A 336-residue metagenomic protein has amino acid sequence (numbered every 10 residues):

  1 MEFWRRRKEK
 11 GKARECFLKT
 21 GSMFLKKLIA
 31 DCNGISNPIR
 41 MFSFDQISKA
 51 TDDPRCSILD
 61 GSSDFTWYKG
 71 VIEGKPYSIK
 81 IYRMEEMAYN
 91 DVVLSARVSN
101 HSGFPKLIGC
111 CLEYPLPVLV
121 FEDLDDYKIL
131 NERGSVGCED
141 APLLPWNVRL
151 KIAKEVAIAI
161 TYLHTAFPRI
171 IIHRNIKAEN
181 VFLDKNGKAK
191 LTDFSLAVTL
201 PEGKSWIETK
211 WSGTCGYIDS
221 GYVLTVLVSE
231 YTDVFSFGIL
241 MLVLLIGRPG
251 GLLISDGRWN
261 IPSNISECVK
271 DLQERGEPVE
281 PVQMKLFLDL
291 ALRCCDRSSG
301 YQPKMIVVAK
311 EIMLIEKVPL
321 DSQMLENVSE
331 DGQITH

Functional and structural regions predicted by a protein language model:
F3-S36, F42, S78-R83, Y89-A96 (+3 more regions): Cytosolic eukaryotic protein kinase-like domains
C56-S63: Protein kinase glycine-rich loop
S63-R83: Glycine-rich ATP phosphate-binding loop
H101-F104, P168: Non-catalytic scaffold residues of the protein kinase domain
V156-A159, L163-A166, C294: Conserved hydrophobic alpha-helix
H164, P168-D184: Catalytic-loop of the protein kinase fold
